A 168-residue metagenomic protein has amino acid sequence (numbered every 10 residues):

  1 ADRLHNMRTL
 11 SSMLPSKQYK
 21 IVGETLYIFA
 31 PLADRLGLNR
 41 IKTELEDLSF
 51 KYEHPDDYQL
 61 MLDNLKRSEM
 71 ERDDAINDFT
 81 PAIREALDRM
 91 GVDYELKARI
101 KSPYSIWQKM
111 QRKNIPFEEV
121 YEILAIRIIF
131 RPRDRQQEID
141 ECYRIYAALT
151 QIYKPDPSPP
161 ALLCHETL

Functional and structural regions predicted by a protein language model:
R3-L168: Nucleic-acid processing machinery
